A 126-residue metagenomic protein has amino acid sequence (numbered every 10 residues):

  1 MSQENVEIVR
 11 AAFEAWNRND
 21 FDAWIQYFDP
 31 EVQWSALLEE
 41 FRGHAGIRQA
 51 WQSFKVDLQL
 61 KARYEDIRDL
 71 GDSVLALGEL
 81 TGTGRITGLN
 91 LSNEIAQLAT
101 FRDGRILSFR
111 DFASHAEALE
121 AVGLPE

Functional and structural regions predicted by a protein language model:
M1-Q26, A121-E126: Short, low-complexity N-terminal intrinsically disordered segments enriched in polar/charged residues
D22-D72: A solvent-exposed, acidic/Ser-Thr-rich amphipathic alpha-helical stretch
Q59-A62, N90-Q97: Short, surface-exposed coil-to-beta transition loops
G71-L80: A short hydrophobic beta-strand element
G82-S92: Short, cysteine-centered beta-strand-loop-beta hairpins and adjacent loop/turn segments enriched in charged/polar
S108-E126: Low-complexity, intrinsically disordered terminal/linker segments enriched in charged and Gly/Pro repeats
